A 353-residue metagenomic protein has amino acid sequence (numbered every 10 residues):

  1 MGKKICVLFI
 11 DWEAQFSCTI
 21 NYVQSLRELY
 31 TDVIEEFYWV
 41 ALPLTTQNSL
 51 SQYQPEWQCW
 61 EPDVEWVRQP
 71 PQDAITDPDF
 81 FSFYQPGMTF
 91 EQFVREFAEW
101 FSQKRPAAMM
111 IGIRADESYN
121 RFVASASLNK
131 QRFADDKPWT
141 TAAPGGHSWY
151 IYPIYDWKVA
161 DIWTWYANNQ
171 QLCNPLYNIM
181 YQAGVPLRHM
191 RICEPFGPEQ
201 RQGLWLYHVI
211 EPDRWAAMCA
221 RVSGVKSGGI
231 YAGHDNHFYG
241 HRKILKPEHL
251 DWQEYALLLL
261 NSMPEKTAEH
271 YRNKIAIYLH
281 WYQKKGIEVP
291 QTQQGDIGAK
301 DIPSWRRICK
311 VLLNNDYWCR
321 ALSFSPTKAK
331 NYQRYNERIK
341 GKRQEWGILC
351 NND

Functional and structural regions predicted by a protein language model:
M1-D353: Nucleotide-activated chemistry modules centered on ATP-dependent adenylation/adenylyltransferase
